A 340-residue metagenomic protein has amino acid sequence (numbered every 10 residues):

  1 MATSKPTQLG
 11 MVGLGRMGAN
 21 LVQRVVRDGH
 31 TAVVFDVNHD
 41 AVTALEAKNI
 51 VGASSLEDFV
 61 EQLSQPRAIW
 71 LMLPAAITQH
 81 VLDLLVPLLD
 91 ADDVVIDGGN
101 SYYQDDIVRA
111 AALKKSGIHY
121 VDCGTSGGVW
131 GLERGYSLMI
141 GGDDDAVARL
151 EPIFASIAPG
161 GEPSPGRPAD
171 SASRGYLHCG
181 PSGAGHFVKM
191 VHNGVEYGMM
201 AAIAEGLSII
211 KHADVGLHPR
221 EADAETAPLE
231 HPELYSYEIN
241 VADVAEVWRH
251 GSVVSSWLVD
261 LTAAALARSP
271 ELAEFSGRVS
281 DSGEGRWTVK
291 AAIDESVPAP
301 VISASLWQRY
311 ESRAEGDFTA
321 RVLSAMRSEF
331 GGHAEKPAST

Functional and structural regions predicted by a protein language model:
M1-A68, D92, V129-L132, S328: NAD(P)+-binding Rossmann beta1-loop-alpha1 motif at the extreme N-terminus of oxidoreductases
A32, G52, Y120-V121, A299: Hydrophobic beta-strand scaffold residues
I69-L84, Y102-D105: Beta-loop-alpha module in the N-terminal Rossmann-like domain of NAD(P)-dependent dehydrogenases, especially those
L73-A75, N100, T125, A158: Short glycine-/small-residue-rich Rossmann-like dinucleotide-binding loops
V94, G98-V147: Rossmann-fold NAD(P)-binding glycine/threonine-rich loop
M139, R149, G161-H333: Helical "substrate-binding/catalytic lid" subdomain of Rossmann-like NAD(P)-dependent dehydrogenases/reductases
D145-A158: Conserved core segment of the aminotransferase class I/II
